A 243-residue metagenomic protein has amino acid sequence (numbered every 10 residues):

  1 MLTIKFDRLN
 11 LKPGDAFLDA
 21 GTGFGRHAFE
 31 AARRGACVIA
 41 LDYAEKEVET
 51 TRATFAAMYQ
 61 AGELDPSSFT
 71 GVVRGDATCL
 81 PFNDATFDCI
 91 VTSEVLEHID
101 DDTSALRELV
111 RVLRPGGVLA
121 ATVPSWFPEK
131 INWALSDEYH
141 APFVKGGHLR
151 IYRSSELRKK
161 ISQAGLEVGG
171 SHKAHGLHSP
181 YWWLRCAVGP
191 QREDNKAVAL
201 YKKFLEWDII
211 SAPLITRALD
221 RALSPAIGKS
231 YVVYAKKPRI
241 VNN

Functional and structural regions predicted by a protein language model:
M1-N83, C89-S93, T103-L106, L149 (+4 more regions): Conserved N-terminal segment of class I S-adenosyl-L-methionine
A28, E45, I99-D100, V123 (+1 more regions): A structural helix-start
S93-L96, T122: Residues lining the SAM
T103-V118: A short glycine-rich, Lys/Arg-flanked "PGG" loop and its adjoining helix->strand segment in the class I
V118-V144, H148: Conserved class I S-adenosyl-L-methionine
H148-A164: Short alpha-helix
G170-K203, K229-S230: Conserved catalytic loop of SAM-dependent methyltransferase domains
